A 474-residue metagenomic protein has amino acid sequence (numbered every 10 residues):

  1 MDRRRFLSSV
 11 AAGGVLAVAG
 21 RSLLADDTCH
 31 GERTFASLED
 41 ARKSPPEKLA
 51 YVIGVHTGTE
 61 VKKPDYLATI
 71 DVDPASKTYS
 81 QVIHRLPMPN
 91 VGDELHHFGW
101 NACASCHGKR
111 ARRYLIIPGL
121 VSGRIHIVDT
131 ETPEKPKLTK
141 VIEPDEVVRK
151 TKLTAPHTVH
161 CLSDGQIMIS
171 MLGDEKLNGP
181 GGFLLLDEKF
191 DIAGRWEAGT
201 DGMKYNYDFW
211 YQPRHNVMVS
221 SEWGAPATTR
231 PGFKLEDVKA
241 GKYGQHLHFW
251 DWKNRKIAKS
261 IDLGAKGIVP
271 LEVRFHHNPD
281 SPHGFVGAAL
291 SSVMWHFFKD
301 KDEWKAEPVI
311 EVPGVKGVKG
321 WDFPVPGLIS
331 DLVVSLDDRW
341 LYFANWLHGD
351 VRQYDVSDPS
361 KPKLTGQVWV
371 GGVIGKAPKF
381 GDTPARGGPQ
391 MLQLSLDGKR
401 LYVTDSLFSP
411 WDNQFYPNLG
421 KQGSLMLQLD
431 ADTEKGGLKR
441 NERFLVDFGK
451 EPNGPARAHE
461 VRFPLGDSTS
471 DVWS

Functional and structural regions predicted by a protein language model:
R5-L24: N-terminal export signals
C29-P46, H97-A111, A155-S163, W210-R214 (+4 more regions): Structural signature of eukaryotic scaffold interfaces centered on beta-propeller domains
I53-D93, G108-R110, I117-V141: Beta-propeller domains
I53-K62, K109-R112, S170-G179, W223-K242 (+1 more regions): Short, conserved, GDST-rich strand-edge loop motifs in beta-rich repeat architectures
I70-K77, I127-P136, H296-E307, Y354-T365 (+1 more regions): Short loop/turn segments immediately following beta-strands, especially the blade-tip and inter-blade linker loops
V82-H96, V141-T151, E197-G202, K259-K266 (+3 more regions): Surface-exposed loop and turn segments in beta-propeller and other repeat-based domains that flank or scaffold
T130-W210: Asp-box/WD-like beta-propeller blade repeats and closely related beta-sheet repeat scaffolds
G199-N206, W210-Y354: Beta-propeller domains
